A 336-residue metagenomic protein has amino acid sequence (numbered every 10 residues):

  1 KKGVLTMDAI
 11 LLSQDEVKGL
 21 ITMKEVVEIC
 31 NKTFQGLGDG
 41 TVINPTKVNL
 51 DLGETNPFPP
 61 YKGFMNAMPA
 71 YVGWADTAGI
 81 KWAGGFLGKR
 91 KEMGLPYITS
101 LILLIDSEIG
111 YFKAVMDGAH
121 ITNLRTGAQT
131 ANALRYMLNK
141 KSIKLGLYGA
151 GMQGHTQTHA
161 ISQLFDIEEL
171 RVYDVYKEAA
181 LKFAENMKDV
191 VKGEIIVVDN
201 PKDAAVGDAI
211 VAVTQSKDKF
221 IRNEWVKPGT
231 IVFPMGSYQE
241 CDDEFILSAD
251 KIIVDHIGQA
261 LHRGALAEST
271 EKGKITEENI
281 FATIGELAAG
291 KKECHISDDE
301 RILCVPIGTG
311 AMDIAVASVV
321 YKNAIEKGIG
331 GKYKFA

Functional and structural regions predicted by a protein language model:
G3-N123, A131, K141, A282 (+2 more regions): N-terminal ligand-binding/catalytic initiation module
Q14-K18, F245-A336: Adenosine-phosphate binding glycine-rich loop
M137-K144, D166, K227-P228: Short helix-loop-beta connector
A150-G151: Glycine-rich Rossmann-fold phosphate-binding loop(s) that bind the pyrophosphate of adenine dinucleotide cofactors
L164-M187: NAD(P)-binding Rossmann-fold cofactor-contacting core
V191-G207, F220-E224: Short acidic low-complexity segments
G207-D208, A249: An anion/phosphate-binding loop that grips the pyrophosphate of nucleotide cofactors and donors
A209, S216-F233, D243-E244: Rossmann-fold NAD(P) dinucleotide-binding segment
